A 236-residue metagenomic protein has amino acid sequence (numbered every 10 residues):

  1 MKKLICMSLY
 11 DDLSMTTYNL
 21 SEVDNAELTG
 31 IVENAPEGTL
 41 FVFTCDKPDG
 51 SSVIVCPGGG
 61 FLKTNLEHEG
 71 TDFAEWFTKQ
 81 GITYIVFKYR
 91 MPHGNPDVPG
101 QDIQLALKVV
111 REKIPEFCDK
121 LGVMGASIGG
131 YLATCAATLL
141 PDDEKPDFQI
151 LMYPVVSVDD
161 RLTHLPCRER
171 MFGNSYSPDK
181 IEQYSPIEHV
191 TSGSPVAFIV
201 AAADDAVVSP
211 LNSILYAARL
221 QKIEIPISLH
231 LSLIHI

Functional and structural regions predicted by a protein language model:
M1-D46: N-terminal cap/lid segment of alpha/beta-hydrolase-fold proteins
G38, N174-H189, S194-P195: Active-site nucleophile elbow and catalytic-triad environment of alpha/beta-hydrolase enzymes
G50-G58: Short beta-strand element of the alpha/beta-hydrolase
N65-A74, I85-D119: Catalytic nucleophile-loop/oxyanion-hole region of alpha/beta-hydrolase and closely related hydrolase-like folds
L105-C167, I181: Primarily recognizes the serine-hydrolase "nucleophile elbow" in alpha/beta-hydrolase and SGNH/GDSL folds
I199-A201, D205: Short beta-strand/loop motif that positions the catalytic acidic residue of the alpha/beta-hydrolase fold
A206-L215: Conserved alpha/beta-hydrolase "acid-adjacent" motif
I234-I236: Conserved small/polar residues in nucleotide/adenosyl-binding loops
